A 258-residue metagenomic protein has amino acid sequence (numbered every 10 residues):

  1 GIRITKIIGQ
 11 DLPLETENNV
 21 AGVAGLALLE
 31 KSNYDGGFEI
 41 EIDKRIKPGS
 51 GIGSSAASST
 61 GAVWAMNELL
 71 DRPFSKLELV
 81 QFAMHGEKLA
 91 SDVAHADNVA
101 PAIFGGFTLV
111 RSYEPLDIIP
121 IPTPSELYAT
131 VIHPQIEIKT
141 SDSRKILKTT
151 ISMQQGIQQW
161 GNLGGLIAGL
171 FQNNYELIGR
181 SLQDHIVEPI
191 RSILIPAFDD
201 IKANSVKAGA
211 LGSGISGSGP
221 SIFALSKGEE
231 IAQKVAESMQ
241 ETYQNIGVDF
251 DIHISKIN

Functional and structural regions predicted by a protein language model:
G1-S50, E68-F74, G105, N258: ATP-binding N-lobe of GHMP and related small-molecule kinases
T5-I7, D43, G179-L182, I215-S216: Short beta-strands and strand-loop turn motifs
I7-E15, K44-G53, G86-A94, T149-Q154: A short glycine/serine-rich beta->alpha loop
E17-V20, S54, S58-S59, Q159-N162: Catalytic-loop motifs flanking and including active-site residues across diverse enzymes
D35-E41, G212, D249-D251: Residues at or immediately flanking beta-strands
D43-L70, A94-D97, S213-P220: Glycine/serine-rich anion-binding loops at beta->alpha junctions that coordinate negatively charged ligand groups
S75-A208, K227-N258: ATP-dependent small-molecule kinase catalytic core of the GHMP/sugar-kinase superfamily and closely related
S221-L225: N-terminal pre-core extensions flanking Radical SAM catalytic domains
